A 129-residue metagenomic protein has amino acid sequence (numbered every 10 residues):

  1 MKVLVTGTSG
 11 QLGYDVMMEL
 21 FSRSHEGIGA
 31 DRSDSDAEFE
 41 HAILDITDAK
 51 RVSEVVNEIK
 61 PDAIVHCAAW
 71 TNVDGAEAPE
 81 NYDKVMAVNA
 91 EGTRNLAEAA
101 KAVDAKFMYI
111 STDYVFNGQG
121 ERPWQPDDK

Functional and structural regions predicted by a protein language model:
M1-R23: N-terminal Rossmann NAD(P)H-binding glycine-rich loop of SDR-like oxidoreductase domains
T6, A30, I64-A68, F107-T112 (+1 more regions): SDR active-site strand-loop-helix element
S22-D36: Conserved glycine-rich Rossmann-like NAD(P)H-binding loop of the short-chain dehydrogenase/reductase
R23, I59, A99-V103: Helix C-cap/helix->beta junction micro-motif
D34-A49: Rossmann-fold cofactor-recognition segment
I46-V88: NAD(P)H-binding glycine-rich loop region in Rossmannoid oxidoreductase-like domains and their noncatalytic homologs
D48, E91-N95, K106: Conserved cofactor-binding/catalytic machinery of classical short-chain dehydrogenase/reductase
D83-N95, V115-K129: Catalytic helix-loop patch of NAD(P)-dependent Rossmann-fold dehydrogenases
